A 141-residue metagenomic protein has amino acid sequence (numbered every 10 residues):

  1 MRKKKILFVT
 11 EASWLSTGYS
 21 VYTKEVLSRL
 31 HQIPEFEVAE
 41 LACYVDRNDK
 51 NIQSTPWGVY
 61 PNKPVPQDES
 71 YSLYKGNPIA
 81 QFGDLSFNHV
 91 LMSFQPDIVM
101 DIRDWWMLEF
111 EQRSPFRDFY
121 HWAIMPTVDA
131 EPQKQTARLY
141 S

Functional and structural regions predicted by a protein language model:
M1-D49, Q53, F94: N-terminal subdomain of nucleotide-sugar transferases
S54-S141: Extended catalytic core of nucleotide-activated donor transferases of GT-like folds
